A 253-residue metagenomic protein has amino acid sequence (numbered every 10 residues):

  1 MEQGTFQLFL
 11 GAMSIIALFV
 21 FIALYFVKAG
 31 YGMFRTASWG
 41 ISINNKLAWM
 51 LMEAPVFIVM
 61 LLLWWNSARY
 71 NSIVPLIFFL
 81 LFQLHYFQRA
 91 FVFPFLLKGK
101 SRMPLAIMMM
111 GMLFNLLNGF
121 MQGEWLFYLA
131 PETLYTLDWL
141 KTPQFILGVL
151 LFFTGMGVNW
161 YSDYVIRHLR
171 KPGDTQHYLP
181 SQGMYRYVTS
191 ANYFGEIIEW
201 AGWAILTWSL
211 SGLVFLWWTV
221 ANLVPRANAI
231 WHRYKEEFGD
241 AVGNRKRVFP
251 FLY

Functional and structural regions predicted by a protein language model:
M1-F87, V92-M109: Membrane-helix and juxtamembrane interface regions of eukaryotic multi-pass membrane proteins
E2-I22, L62-S67, N71, F114 (+1 more regions): Hydrophobic transmembrane alpha-helices
I22-R35, F87-F91, K100, W125-P131 (+3 more regions): Juxtamembrane interfacial secondary-structure elements that flank transmembrane helices in multi-pass membrane proteins
F57, K100, N115, Q122 (+2 more regions): Short, solvent-exposed loop/turn segments at secondary-structure junctions
L62-N66, L117-A130: Juxtamembrane "helix exit" motif at the C-terminal ends of alpha-helical transmembrane segments in multi-pass membrane
F93, A106-W125: Active-site pocket-lining segments that scaffold enzyme catalytic pockets across diverse folds
